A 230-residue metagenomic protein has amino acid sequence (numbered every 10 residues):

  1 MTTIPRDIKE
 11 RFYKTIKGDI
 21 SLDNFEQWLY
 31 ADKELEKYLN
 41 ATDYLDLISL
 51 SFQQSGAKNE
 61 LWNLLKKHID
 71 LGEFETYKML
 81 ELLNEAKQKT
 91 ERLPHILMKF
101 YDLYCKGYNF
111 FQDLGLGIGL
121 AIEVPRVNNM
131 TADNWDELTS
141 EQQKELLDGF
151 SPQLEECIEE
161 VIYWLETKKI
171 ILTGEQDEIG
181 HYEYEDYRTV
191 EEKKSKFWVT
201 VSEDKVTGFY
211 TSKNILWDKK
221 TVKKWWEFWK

Functional and structural regions predicted by a protein language model:
M1-K230: Acidic, Ser/Pro/Thr-rich low-complexity regulatory regions and the short amphipathic helical interaction modules they
